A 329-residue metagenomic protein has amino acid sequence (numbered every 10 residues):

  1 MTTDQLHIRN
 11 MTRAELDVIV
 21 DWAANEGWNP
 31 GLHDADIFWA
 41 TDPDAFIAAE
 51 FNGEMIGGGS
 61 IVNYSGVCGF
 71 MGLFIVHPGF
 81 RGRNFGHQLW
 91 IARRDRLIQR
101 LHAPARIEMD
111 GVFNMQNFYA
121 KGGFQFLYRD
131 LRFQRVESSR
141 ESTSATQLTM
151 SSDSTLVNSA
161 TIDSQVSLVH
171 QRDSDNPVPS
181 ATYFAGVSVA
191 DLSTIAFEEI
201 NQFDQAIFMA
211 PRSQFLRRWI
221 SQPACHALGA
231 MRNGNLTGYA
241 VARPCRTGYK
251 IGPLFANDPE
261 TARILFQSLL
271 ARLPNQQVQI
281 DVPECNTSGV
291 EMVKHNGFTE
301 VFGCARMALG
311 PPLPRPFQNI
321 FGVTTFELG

Functional and structural regions predicted by a protein language model:
M1-Q5, T12-D17, I37, T41 (+7 more regions): Intrinsically disordered, low-complexity, positively biased terminal segments
G123-D130: A short alpha->loop->secondary-structure connector
L131-E137: Long, charge-dense
